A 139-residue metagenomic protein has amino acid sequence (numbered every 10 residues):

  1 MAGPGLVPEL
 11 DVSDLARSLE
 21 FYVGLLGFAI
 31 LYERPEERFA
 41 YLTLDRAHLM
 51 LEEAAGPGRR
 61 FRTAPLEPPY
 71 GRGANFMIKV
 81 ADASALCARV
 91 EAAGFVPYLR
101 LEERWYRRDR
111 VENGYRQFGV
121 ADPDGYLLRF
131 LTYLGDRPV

Functional and structural regions predicted by a protein language model:
M1-V7, A29-A121, L131-V139: Vicinal oxygen chelate
D11-D14: Conserved beta-strand-loop-alpha-helix junction that forms the acyl-donor binding cleft
S18, Y22-V23, V90, G125: Conserved active-site tyrosine of GNAT-family acetyltransferases
